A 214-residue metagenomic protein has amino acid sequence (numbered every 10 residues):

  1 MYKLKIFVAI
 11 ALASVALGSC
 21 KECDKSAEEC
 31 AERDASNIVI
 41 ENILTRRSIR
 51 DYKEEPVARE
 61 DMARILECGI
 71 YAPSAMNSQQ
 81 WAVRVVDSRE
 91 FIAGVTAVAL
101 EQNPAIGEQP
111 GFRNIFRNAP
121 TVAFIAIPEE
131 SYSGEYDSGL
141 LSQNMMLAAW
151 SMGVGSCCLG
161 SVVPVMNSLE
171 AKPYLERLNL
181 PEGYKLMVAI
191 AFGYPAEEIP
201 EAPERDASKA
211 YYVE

Functional and structural regions predicted by a protein language model:
M1-F7: Bacterial N-terminal signal peptides that target proteins for export
Y2, L17-E214: Acidic, surface-exposed loops and disordered segments
V8-A16: Bacterial N-terminal signal peptides
